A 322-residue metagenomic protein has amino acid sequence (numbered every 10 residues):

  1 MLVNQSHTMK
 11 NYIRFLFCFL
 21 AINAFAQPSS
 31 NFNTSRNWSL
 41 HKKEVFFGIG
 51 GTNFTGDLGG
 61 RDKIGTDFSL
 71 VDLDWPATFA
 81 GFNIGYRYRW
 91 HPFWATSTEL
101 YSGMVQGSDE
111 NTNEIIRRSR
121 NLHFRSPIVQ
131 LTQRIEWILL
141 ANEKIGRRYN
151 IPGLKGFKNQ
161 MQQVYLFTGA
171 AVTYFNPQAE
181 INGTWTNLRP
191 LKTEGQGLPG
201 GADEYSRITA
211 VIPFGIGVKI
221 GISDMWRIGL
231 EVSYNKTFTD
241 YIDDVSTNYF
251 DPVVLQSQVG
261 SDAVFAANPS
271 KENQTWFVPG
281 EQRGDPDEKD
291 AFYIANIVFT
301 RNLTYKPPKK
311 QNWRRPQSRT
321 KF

Functional and structural regions predicted by a protein language model:
A26-F46, E143-Q160, E281-Q282, D287-E288 (+1 more regions): Outer-membrane beta-barrel biogenesis signature
F32-N33, T66-D72, I116-F124, I151-K155 (+2 more regions): Extracellular loop and loop/strand-boundary signature of outer-membrane beta-barrel proteins
H41, P76-A80, P127-L131, Q162 (+2 more regions): Residues that define the transmembrane beta-barrel architecture of outer-membrane proteins
F47-G51, I84-Y88, L131-L139, T168-V172 (+3 more regions): Residues on the lipid-exposed face of transmembrane beta-strands in outer-membrane beta-barrel proteins
G51-G81, G85: Surface-exposed strand-loop-strand hairpins of Gram-negative outer-membrane beta-barrel proteins
T55-G56, F93-T96, N142-E143, M225-I228 (+1 more regions): Repeated loop/turn-to-beta-strand initiation elements of outer-membrane beta-barrel proteins
F93-T184: Gram-negative (and chloroplast) outer-membrane scaffold detector with strong preference for beta-barrel transmembrane
S223-F322: Predominantly the C-terminal beta-signal and adjacent terminal strand-loop region of outer-membrane beta-barrel
